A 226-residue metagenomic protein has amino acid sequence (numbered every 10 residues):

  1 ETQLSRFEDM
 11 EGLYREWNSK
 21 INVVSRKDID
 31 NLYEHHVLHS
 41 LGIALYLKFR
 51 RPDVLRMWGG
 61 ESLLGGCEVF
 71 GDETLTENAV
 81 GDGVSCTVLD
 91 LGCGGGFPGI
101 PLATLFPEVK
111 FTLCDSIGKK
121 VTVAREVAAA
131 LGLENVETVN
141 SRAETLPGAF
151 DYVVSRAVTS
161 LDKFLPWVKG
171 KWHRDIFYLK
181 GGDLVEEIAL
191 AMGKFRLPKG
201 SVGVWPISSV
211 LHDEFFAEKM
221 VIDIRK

Functional and structural regions predicted by a protein language model:
T2-R51, M57, E61-L63, C67-E68 (+3 more regions): Class I SAM-dependent transferase core
V54, S85-G94: Conserved class I S-adenosyl-L-methionine
G95-E108: Conserved SAM-binding loop of SAM-dependent methyltransferases across substrates and taxa, primarily the Class I
K110-D115: Conserved SAM-binding motif I beta-strand of class I
G132-A143: Conserved SAM-binding strand-loop segment of SAM-dependent methyltransferases
L165-I176: A short glycine-rich, Lys/Arg-flanked "PGG" loop and its adjoining helix->strand segment in the class I
R174-E186: Conserved beta-strand signature within the Rossmann-like core of class I S-adenosyl-L-methionine
D183-K226: Active-site capping/gating segments
